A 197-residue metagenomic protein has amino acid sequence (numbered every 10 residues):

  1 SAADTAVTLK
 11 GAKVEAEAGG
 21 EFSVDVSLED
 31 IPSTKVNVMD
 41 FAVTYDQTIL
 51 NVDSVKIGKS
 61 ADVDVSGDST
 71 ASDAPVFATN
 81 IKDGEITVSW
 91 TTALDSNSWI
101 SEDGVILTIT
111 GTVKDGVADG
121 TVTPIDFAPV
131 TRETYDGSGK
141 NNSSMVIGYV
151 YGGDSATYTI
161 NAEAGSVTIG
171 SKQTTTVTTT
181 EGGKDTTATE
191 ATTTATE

Functional and structural regions predicted by a protein language model:
S1-A2, E197: Accessible peptide chain termini
A2-K184: Acidic, low-complexity intrinsically disordered segments
V177, E181-E197: Low-complexity tandem-repeat tracts in intrinsically disordered regions
